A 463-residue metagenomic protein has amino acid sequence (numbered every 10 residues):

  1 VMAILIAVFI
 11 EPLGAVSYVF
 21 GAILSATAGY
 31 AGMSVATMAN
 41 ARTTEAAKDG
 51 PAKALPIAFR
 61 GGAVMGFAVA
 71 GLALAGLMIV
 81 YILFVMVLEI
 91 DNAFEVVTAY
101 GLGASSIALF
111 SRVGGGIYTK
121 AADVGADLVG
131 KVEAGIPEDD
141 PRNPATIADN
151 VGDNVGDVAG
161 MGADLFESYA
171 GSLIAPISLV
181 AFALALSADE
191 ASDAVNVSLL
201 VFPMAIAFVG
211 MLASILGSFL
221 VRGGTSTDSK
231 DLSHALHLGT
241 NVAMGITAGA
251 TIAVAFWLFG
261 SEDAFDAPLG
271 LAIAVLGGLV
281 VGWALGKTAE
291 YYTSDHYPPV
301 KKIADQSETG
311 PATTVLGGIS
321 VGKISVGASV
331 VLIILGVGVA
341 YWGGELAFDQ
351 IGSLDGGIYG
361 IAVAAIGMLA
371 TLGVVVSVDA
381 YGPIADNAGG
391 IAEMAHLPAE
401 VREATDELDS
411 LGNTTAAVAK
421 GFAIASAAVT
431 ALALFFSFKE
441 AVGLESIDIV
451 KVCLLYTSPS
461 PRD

Functional and structural regions predicted by a protein language model:
V1-S458, R462: Hydrophobic packing and interface segments
